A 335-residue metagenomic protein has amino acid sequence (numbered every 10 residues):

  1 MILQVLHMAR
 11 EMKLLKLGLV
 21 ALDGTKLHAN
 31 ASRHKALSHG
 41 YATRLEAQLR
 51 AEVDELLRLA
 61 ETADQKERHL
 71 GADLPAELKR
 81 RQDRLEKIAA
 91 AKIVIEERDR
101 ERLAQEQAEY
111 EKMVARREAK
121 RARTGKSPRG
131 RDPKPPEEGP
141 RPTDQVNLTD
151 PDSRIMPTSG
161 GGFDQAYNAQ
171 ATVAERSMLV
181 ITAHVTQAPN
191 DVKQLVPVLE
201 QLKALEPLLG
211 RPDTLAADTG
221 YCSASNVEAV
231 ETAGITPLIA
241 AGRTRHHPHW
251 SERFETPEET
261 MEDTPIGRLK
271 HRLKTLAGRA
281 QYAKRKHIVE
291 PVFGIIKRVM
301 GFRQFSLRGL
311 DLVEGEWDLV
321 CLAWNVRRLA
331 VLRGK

Functional and structural regions predicted by a protein language model:
M1-K335: Anion-binding and metal-coordination hotspots
